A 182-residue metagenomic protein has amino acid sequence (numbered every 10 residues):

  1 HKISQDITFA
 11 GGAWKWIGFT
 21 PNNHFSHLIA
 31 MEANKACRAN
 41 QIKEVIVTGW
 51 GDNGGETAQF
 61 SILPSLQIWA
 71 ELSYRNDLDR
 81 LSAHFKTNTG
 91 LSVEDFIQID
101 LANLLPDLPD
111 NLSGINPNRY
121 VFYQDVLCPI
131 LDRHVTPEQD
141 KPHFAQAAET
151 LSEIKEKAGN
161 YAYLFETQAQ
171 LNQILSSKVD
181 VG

Functional and structural regions predicted by a protein language model:
H1-G182: Substrate-binding groove of N-acetylhexosamine-processing glycoside hydrolases
